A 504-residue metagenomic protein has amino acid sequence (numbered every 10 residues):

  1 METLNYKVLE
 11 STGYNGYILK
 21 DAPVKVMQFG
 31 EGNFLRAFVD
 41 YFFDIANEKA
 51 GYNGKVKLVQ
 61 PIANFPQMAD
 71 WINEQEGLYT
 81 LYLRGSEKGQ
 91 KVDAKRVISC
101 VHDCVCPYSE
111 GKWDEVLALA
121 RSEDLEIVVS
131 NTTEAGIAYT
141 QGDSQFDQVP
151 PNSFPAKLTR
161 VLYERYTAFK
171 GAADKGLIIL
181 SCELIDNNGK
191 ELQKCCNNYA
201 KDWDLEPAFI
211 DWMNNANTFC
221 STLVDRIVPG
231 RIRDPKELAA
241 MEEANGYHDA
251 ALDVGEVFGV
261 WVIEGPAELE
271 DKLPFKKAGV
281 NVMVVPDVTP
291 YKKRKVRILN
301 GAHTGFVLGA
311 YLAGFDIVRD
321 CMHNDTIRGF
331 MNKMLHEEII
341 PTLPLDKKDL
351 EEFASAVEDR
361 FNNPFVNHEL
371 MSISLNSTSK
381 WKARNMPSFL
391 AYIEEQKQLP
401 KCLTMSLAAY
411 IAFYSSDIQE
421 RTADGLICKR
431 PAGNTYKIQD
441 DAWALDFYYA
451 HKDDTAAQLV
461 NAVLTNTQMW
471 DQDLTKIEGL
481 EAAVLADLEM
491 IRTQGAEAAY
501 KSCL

Functional and structural regions predicted by a protein language model:
M1-L504: Substrate/ligand-engaging "lid" and interaction regions
